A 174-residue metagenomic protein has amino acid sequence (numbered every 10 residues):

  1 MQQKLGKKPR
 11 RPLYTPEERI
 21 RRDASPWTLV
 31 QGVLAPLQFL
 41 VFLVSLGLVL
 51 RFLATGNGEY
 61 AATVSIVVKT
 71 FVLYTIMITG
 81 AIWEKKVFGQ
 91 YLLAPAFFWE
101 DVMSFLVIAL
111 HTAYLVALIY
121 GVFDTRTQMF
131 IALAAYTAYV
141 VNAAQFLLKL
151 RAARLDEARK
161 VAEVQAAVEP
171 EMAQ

Functional and structural regions predicted by a protein language model:
Q2-P9, L29-L53, E59-F88, L93-R151: Hydrophobic cores of alpha-helical transmembrane segments in multi-pass integral membrane proteins
K7-E17: Short alpha-helical hairpin
T15-T28: Cytosolic juxtamembrane amphipathic/interface segments immediately preceding and feeding into a transmembrane helix
D23, G32, Q90, E171-Q174: Surface-exposed peri-terminal alpha-helical interaction modules
A54-Y60, V161, A167: Charge-rich, acidic-biased intrinsically disordered regions
R154-Q174: Short, highly charged, low-complexity non-transmembrane loops/tails of multi-pass membrane proteins
